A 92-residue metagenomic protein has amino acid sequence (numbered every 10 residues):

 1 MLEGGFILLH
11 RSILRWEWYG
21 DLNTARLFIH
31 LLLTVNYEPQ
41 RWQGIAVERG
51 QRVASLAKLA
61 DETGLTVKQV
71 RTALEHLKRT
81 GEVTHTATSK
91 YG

Functional and structural regions predicted by a protein language model:
M1-G20: Long, low-complexity, charged/polar intrinsically disordered regions in eukaryotic proteins
R11, R26, K68-R71: Basic side chains
W18, V35-G92: Winged helix-turn-helix DNA-binding recognition segment
D21-A25: Short helix-coil-helix linker/hinge
